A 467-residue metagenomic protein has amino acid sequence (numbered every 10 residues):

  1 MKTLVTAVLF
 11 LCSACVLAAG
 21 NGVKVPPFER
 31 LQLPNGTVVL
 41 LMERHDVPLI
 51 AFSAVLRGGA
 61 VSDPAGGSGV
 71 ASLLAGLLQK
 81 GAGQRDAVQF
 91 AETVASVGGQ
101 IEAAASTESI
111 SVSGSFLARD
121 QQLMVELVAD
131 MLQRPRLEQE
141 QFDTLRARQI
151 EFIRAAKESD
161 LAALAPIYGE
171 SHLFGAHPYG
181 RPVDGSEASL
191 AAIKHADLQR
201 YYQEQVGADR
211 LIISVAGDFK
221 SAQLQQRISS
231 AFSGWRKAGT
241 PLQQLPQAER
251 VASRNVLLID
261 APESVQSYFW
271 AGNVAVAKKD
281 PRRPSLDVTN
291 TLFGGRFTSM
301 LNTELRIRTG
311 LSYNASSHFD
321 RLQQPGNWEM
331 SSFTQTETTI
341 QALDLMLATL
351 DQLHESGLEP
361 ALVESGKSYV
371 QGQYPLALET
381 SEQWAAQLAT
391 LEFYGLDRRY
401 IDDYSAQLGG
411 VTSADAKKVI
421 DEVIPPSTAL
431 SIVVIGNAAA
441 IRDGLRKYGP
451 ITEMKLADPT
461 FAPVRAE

Functional and structural regions predicted by a protein language model:
M1-V5: Positively charged n-region of N-terminal signal peptides that target proteins for export
S13-A14: N-terminal signal peptide c-region/cleavage motif recognized by signal peptidases
N21, G175, I212-A277, V434-E467: An aromatic/glycine/proline-enriched structural segment found at the starts of mature extracellular/organellar domains
G22-V55: Mature N-terminal segment immediately following signal peptide/propeptide cleavage in secreted/periplasmic
E29-R30, V38-E43, Q199-E204, S253-A261 (+1 more regions): Short, surface-exposed beta-strand/loop micro-motifs that present aromatic residues
M42, V47-A75, D86-Q133, I150-F152 (+8 more regions): M16 family metallopeptidases and their MPP-like homologs
R134-F142, I193: Peptidyl-prolyl cis-trans isomerase
P166-I167, H195-A231, P425-A429: Non-catalytic, conformational "gating/processing" segments within enzyme and secreted inhibitor domains
